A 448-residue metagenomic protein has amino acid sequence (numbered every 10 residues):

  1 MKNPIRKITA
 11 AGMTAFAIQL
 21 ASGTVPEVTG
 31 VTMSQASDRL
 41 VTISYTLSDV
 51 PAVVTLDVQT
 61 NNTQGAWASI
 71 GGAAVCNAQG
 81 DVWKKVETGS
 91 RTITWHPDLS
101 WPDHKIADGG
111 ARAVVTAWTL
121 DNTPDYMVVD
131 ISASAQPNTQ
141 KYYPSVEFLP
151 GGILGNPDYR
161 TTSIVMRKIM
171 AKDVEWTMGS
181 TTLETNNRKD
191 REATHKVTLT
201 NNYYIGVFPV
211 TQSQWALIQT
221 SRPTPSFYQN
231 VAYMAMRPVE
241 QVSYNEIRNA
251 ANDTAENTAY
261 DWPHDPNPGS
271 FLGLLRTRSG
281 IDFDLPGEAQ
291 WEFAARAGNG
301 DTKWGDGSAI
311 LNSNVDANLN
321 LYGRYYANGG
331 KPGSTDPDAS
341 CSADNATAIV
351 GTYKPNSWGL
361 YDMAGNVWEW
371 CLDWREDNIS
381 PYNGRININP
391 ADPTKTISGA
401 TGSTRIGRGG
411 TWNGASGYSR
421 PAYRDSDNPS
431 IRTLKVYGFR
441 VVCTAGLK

Functional and structural regions predicted by a protein language model:
K2-A10: Bacterial N-terminal signal peptides that target proteins for export
T14, I18, G23-V25, V53 (+11 more regions): Short, compositionally biased
G23-N122: Long, compositionally biased, intrinsically disordered segments
V146-I164, N187-D301, G329-D362, A445: Short aromatic-cysteine micro-motif
E175-R188, Q212-Q214, P225, N249 (+2 more regions): Short, solvent-exposed loop/turn elements at domain surfaces
D190-V197, G300, A346, M363-K448: Surface-exposed recognition segments
D316-W358, R405-V436: Active-site Gly/Thr loop motif
